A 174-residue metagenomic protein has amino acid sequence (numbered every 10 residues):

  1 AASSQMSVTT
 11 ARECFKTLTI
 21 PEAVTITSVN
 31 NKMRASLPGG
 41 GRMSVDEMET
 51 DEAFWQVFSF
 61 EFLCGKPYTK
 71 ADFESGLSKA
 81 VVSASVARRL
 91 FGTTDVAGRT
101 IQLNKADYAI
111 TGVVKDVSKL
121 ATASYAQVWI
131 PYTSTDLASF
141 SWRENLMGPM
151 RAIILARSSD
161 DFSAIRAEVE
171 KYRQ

Functional and structural regions predicted by a protein language model:
A1-L90, T94, L103-Y108: Structured, solvent-exposed hinge/loop segments at the ends of secondary-structure elements
E52-P67, S78-Q174: Mid-to-C-terminal secondary-structure elements that act as membrane-proximal/extracytoplasmic interface segments
